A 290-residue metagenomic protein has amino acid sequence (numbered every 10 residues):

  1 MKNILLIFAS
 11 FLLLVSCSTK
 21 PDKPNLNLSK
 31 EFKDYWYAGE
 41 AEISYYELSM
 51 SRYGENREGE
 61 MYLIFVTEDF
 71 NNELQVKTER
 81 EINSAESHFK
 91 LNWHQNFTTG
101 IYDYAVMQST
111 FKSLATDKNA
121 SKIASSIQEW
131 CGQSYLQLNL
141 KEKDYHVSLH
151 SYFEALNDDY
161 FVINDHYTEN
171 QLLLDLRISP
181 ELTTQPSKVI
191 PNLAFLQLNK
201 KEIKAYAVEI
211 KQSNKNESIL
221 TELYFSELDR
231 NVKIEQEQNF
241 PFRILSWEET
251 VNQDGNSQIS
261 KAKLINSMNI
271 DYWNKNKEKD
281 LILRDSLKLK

Functional and structural regions predicted by a protein language model:
M1-K2, T19: Generic cytosolic/nucleocytoplasmic N-terminal low-complexity/intrinsically disordered segments
K2-F8: Sec-dependent signal peptide recognition, specifically the positively charged N-region followed immediately by
V15-S16: C-terminal motif of bacterial Sec signal peptides marking the signal peptidase cleavage site
P21-E142, E181-K290: Acidic, serine/threonine-rich low-complexity disordered tracts
N139-S187: Surface-exposed beta-loop interaction hotspot
